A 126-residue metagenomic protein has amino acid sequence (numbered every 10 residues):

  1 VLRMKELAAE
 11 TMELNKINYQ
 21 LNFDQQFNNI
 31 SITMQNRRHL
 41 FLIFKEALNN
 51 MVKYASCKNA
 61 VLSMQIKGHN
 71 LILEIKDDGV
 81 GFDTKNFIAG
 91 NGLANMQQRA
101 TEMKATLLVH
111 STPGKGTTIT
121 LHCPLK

Functional and structural regions predicted by a protein language model:
V1-K126: Coiled-coil dimerization/phosphotransfer module
